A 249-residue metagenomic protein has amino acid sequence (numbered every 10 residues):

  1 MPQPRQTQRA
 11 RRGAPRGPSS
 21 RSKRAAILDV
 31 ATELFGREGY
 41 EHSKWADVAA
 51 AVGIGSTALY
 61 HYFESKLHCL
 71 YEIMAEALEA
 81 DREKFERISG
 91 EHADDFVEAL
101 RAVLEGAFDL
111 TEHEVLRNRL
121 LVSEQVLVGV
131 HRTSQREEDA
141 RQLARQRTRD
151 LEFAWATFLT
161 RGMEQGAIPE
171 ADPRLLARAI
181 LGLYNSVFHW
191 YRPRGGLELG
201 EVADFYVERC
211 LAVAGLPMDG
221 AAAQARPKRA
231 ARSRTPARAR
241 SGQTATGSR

Functional and structural regions predicted by a protein language model:
M1-R11, G106-H113, R149-E164, L181-L183 (+1 more regions): C-terminal peripheral helix-coil segments that are non-catalytic and often amphipathic
P2, A26, V30, L34-H68 (+1 more regions): Helix-turn-helix
S20, L28, L70, M74 (+6 more regions): Amphipathic, non-transmembrane alpha-helical scaffold segments
K23-A31, V48-A49, I73-F85, W155: Generic hydrophobic, amphipathic alpha-helix propensity
R37-E41, E114, Q165-G166: Short coil/turn segments at alpha/beta junctions that flank glycine-rich nucleotide-binding fingerprints
E72, E86-R117, A177-I180, G220-R229: Hydrophobic alpha-helical connector segments
E86, H131-Q165, R174-R178, E201-D204: Amphipathic alpha-helical packing segments from all-alpha helical-bundle domains
E112-D139: Amphipathic alpha-helical segments used for helix-helix packing
